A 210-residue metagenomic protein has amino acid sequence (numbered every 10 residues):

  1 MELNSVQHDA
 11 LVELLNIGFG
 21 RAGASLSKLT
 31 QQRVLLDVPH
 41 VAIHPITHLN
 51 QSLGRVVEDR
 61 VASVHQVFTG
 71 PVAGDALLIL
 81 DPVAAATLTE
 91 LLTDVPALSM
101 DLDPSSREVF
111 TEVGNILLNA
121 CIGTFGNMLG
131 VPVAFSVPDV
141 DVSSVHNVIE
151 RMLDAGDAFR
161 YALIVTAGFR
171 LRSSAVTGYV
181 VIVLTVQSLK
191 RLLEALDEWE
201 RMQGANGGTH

Functional and structural regions predicted by a protein language model:
M1-H210: Composition-driven recognition of glycine/serine/threonine/acidic- and proline-rich low-complexity segments and repeats
